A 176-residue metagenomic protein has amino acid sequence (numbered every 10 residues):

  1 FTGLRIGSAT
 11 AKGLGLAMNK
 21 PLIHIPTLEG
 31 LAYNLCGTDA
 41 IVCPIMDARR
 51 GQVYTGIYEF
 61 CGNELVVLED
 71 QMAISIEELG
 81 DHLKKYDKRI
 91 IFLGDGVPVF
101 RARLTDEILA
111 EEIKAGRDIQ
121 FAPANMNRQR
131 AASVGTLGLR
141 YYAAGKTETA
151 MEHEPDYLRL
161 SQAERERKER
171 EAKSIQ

Functional and structural regions predicted by a protein language model:
F1-L22: DPxDG-like acidic metal-binding loop motif
G3-R5, R103-L104, K168-E169: Short, glycine/acidic-enriched capping/hinge loops at junctions between secondary-structure elements
L4, I25, M151-E152: Non-catalytic, surface-exposed connector residues within folded enzymatic/regulatory domains
I6-T10, S75, R130-V134: Catalytic-loop motifs flanking and including active-site residues across diverse enzymes
T10-L14, L31-L35, V134, G138: Buried hydrophobic packing segments
L16, G37, V53, T136 (+1 more regions): Charged, amphipathic alpha-helical interaction segments
P21-Q129, Y157, Q162-A163, S174: Surface "functional belts" at beta-alpha junctions
Q120-Q176: Acyltransferase
